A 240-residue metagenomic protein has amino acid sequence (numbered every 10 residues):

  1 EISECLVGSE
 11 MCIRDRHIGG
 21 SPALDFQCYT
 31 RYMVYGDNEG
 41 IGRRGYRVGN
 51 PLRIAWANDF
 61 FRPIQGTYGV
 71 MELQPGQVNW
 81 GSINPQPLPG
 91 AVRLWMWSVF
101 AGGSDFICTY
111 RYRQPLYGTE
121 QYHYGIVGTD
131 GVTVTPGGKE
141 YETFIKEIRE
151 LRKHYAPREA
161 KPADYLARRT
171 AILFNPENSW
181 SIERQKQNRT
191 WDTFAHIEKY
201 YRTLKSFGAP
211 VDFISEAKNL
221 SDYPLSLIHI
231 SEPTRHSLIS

Functional and structural regions predicted by a protein language model:
S3, S21, Y32-S231, R235 (+1 more regions): Carbohydrate-binding surfaces of carbohydrate-active enzymes
C5-G8: Short glycine- and acidic-residue-rich catalytic loops of nucleotidyl-transferase/cyclase enzymes
M11-C12: Active-site loops and adjacent core secondary-structure elements that bind or stabilize anionic groups
D15-R16, S226: Low-complexity basic/metal-binding stretches
Q27-T30: Non-cysteine beta-strand/loop elements that form the S-adenosyl-L-methionine
